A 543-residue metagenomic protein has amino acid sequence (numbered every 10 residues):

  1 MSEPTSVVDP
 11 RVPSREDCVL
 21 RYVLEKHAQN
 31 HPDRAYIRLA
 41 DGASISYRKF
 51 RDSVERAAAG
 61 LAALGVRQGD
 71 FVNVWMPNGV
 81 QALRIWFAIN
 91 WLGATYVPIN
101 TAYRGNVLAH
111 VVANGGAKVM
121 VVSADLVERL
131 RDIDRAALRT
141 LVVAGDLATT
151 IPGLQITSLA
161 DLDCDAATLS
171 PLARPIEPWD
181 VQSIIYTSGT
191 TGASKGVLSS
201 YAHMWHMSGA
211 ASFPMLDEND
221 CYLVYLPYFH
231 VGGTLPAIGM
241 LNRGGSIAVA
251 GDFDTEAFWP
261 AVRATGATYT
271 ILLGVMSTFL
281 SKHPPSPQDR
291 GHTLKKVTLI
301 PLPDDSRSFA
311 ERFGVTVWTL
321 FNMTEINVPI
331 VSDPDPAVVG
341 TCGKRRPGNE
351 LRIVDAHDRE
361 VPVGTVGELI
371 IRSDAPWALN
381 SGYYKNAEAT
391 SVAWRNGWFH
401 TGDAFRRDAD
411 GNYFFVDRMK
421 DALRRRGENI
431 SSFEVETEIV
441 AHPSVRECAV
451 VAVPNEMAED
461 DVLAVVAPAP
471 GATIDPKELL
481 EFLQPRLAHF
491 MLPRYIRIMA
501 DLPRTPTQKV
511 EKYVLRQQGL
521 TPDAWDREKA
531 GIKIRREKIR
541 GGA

Functional and structural regions predicted by a protein language model:
E16, E25, D33-G79, L83-F87 (+3 more regions): Conserved AMP-binding/adenylate-forming core of the ANL superfamily
P32-D33, I156, C164-Y186, A193 (+1 more regions): Conserved pre-ATP/AMP-binding loop-to-beta segment of ANL
S46-R48, P175, Q182-H206: Conserved AMP-binding A3 loop
R51-A59, P178, V197-E218, Y225-F229 (+1 more regions): Conserved structural elements of the adenylate-forming
Y103-A109, M120-V122, L351, H357 (+8 more regions): AMP-binding/adenylate-forming catalytic core of the ANL superfamily
A144, A488-K509, E528-G542: AMP-binding/adenylate-forming catalytic domain of the ANL superfamily
W205-C221, F229-T268, F279, H283: Conserved AMP-binding/adenylation subdomain of ANL enzymes
N242, P260, A264-L272, S281-V339 (+2 more regions): Gly/Ser/Thr-rich phosphate-binding loop
